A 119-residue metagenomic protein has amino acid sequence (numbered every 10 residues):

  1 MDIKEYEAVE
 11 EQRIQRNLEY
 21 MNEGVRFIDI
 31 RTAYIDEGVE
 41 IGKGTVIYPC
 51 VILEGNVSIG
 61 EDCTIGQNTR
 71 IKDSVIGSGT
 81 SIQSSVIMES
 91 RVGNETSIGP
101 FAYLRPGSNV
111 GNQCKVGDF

Functional and structural regions predicted by a protein language model:
M1-G42: Conserved alpha/beta core of the MobA/IspD/sugar-nucleotide pyrophosphorylase nucleotidyltransferase superfamily
D29-R31, D36-E37, G42-K43, Y48-P49 (+9 more regions): Left-handed beta-helix
